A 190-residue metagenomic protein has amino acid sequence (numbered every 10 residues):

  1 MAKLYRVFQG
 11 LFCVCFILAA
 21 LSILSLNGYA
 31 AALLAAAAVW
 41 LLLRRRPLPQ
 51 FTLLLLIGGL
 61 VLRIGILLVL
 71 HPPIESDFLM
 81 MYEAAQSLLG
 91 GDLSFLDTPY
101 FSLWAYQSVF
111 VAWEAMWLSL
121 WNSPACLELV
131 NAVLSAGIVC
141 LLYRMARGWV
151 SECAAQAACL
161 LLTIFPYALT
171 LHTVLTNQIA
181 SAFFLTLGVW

Functional and structural regions predicted by a protein language model:
M1-G65: Start-transfer (signal-anchor) and selected internal transmembrane alpha helices of multi-pass inner/ER membrane
T52-I57, L129, Q156-L160: Hydrophobic alpha-helical transmembrane segments
L70-A84, G90-W113, W121-C126: Extracytoplasmic catalytic/substrate-binding loops of multi-pass membrane glycan-assembly enzymes
S102, E114, L127-A132, N177 (+1 more regions): Alpha-helical transmembrane segments of multi-pass integral membrane proteins
A125-C126, L142-I164, F183: Transmembrane-helix signature of polytopic, membrane-embedded enzymes that assemble or transfer cell-envelope glycans
G137, L141-R144, A180-W190: Specific aromatic-rich, kink-prone transmembrane helix
Y167-A180: Short acidic/glycine- and proline-prone juxtamembrane loop motifs at membrane-interface regions of multi-pass membrane
